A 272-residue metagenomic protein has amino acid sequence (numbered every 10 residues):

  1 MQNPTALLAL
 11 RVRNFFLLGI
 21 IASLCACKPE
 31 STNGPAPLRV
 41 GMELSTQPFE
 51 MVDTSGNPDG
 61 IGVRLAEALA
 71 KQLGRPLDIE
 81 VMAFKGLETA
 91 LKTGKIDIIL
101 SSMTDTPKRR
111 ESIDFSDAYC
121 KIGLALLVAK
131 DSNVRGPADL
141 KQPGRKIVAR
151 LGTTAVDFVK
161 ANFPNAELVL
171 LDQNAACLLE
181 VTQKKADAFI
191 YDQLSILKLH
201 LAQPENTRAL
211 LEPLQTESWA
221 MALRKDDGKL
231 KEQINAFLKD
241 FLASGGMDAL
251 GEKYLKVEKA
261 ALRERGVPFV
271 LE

Functional and structural regions predicted by a protein language model:
S23-A26: C-terminal motif of bacterial Sec signal peptides marking the signal peptidase cleavage site
K28, G60-Q72, D131-S132, A138 (+2 more regions): Extended ligand-binding regions for polar small-molecule ligands
P29, T154-L171, A209, K239-E272: Ligand-binding clefts/hinges and TM-proximal coupling segments of bilobed small-molecule sensing domains
N33-M103, E111, L170, Y254: Extracytoplasmic small-molecule ligand-binding "clamshell" domains of the periplasmic binding protein/Venus flytrap
L44, C120-V128, Q193, L197-K239 (+1 more regions): Periplasmic-binding protein-like
V63, D78-T89, R135, L151 (+2 more regions): Short helix-initiation/N-cap motifs at beta->coil->alpha
G86-T89, S102-S112, T182-Q183, D187-Q215: A ligand-binding cleft/hinge motif common to bilobed small-molecule-binding domains
V128-K146: Flexible hinge/capping segments at coil-to-helix
